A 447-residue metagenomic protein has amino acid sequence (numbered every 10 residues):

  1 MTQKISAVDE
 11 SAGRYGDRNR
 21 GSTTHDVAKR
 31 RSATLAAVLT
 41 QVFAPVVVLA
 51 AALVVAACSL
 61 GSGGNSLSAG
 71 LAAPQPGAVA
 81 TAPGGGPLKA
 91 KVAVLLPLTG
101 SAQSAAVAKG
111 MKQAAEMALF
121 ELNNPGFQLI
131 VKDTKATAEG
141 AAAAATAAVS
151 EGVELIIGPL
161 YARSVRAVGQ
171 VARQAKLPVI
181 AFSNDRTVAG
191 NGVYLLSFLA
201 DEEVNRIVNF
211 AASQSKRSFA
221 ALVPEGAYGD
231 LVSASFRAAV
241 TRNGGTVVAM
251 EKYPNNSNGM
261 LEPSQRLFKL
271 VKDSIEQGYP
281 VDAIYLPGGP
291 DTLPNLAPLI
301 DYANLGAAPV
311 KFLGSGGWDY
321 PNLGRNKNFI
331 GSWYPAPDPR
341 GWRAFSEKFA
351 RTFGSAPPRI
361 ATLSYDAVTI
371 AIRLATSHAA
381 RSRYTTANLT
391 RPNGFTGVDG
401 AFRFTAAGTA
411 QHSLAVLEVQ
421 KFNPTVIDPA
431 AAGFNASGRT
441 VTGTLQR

Functional and structural regions predicted by a protein language model:
T2-A50, V54-R447: Extracytosolic ligand-binding ectodomains
